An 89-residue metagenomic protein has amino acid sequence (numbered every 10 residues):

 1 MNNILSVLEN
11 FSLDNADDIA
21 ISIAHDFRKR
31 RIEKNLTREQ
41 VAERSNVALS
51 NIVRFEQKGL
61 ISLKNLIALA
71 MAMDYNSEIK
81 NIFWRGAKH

Functional and structural regions predicted by a protein language model:
M1-S22, K88-H89: N-terminal flexible/basic segments that precede or flank functional cores
I23, K34, G59: Flexible coil/turn residues that form the inter-helical turn or adjacent wing/linker of helix-turn-helix
F27, R38, L49, L63-L66: Helix-turn-helix DNA-binding elements, focusing on the entry/boundary residues of the two helices that contact DNA
R30, R44, F55, I82: Residues in the recognition helix of alpha-helical DNA-binding motifs
K34-V53: Short alpha-helical DNA-recognition segment
K58-M71: Short, basic-rich loop-to-helix N-cap that marks the start of a DNA-contacting helix
K80-H89: Short, charged recognition helix plus adjacent turn of helix-turn-helix-like nucleic-acid-binding domains
